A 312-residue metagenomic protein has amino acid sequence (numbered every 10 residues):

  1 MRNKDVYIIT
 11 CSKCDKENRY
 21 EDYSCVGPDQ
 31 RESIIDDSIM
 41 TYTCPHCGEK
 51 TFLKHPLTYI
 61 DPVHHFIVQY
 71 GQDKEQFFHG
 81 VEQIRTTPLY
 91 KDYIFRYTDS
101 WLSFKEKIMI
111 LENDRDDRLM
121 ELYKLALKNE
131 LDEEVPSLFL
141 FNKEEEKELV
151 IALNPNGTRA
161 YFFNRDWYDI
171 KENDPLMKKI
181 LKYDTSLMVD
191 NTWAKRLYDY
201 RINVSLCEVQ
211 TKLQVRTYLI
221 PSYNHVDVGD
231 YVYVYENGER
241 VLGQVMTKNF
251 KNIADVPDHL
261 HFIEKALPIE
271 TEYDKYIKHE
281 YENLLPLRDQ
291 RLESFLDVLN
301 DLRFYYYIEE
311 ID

Functional and structural regions predicted by a protein language model:
M1-G71: N-terminal cysteine/histidine-rich coordination modules
C11-C14, H46, L153-N156, V209-L213 (+1 more regions): Short acidic, glycine-rich loop/turn motifs
T41-K54, I180-L197, L267-L285: A short, charged
T43-E121: Domain-exit/linker segments immediately C-terminal to small folded modules
K74-H79, P155-F163, L213-Y218, D312: Short, surface-exposed beta-strand/loop "edge" segments at domain boundaries and coil↔beta transitions
W101-K107, R115-M120, N173-M177, D190-A194 (+3 more regions): Short amphipathic alpha-helical segments that mediate assembly, nucleic-acid/protein binding, or membrane association
Y123-Y198: C-terminal, charged low-complexity interaction regions
K195-L213, T217, Y223-V228, V232-D312: Terminal, basic amphipathic appendages of nucleotide-handling enzymes
